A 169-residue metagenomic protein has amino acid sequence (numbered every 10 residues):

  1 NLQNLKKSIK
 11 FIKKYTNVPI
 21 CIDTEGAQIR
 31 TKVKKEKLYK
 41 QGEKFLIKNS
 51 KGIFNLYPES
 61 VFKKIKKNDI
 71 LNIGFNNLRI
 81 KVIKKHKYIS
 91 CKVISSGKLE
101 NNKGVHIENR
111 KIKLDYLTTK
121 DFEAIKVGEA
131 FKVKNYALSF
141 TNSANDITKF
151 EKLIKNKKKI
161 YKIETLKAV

Functional and structural regions predicted by a protein language model:
N1-V169: Non-catalytic helical/linker scaffolds that mediate oligomerization, partner binding, and domain coupling around large
